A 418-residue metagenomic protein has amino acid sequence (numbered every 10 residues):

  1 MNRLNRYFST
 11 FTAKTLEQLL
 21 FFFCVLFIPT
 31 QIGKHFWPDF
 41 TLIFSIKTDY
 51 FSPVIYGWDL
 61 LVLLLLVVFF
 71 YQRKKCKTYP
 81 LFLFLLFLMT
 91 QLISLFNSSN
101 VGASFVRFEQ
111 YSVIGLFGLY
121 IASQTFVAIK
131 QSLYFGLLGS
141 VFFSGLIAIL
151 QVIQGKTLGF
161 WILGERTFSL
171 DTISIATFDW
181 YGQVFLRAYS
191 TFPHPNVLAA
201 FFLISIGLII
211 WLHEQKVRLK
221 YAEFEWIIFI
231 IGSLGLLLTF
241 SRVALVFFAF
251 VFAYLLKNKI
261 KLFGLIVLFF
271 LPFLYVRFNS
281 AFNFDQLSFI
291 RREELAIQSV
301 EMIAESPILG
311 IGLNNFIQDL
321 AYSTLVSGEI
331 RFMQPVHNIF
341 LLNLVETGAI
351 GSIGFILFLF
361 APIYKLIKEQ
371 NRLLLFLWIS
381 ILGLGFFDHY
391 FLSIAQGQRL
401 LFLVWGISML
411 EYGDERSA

Functional and structural regions predicted by a protein language model:
N2-Y71, T90-N97, I381-G385: N-terminal signal-anchor transmembrane segment
K14-L20, C76-L88, Y120-E165, L373-F376: Interfacial loop-to-transmembrane-helix boundary motif in multi-pass membrane proteins
L63-L66, L88-I93, L116, Y134-N258 (+3 more regions): Alpha-helical transmembrane segments of multi-pass inner-membrane proteins
L64-L66, N258-K261, L374-F386, Y390-A418: Transmembrane alpha-helices of multi-pass inner-membrane enzymes
F82-L86, V101-S123: Aromatic-anchored transmembrane helix interface
L146, L150-G155, T239, L255-F289 (+2 more regions): A membrane-periplasm/extracellular boundary helix in multi-pass inner-membrane enzymes that assemble envelope glycans
S190, H194, S233, L309 (+1 more regions): A conserved mid-to-late transmembrane alpha helix and its immediate loop/hinge that forms the functional core
S280-I297, E301, L309-T347: Long extracytoplasmic/lumenal interhelical loops at the membrane interface of multi-pass membrane proteins
